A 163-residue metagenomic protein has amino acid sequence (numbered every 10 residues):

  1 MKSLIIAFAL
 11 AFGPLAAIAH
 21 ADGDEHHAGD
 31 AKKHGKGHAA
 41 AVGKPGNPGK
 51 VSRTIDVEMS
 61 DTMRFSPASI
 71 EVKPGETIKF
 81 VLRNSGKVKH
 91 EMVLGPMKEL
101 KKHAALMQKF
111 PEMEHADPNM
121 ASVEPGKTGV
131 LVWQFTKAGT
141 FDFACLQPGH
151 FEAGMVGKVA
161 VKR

Functional and structural regions predicted by a protein language model:
M1-A7: Positively charged n-region of N-terminal signal peptides that target proteins for export
A7-L15: Bacterial N-terminal signal peptides
H20-K36, R64, P118-R163: Extracellular/periplasmic metallocenter environments
N47-T77: N-terminal edge beta-strand
L82-N84: Asparagine-centered strand-capping/turn motif at beta-strand->loop junctions
E91-G95: Beta-strand signatures of extracellular beta-sandwich domains
K98-K109: Short aromatic-acidic-glycine turn motif
Q108-A116: Short beta-strand and strand-turn-strand segments in soluble, beta-rich domains
